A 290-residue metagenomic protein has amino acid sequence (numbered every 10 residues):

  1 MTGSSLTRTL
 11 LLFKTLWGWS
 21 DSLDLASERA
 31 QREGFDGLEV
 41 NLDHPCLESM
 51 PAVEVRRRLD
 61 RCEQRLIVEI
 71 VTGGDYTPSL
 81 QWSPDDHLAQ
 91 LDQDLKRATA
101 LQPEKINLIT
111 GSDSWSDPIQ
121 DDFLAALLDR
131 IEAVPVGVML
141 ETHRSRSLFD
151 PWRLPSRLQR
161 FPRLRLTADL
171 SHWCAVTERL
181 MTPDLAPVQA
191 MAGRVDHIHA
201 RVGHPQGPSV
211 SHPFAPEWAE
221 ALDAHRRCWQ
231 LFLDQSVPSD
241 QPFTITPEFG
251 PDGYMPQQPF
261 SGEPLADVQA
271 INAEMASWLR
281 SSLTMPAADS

Functional and structural regions predicted by a protein language model:
M1-Q93, T99, A273-S290: N-terminal pre-domain/capping segments
T2-S5, D24-Q31, P155, R160-L164 (+1 more regions): Histidine-acidic metal/acid-base catalytic patches
S4-L16, L38-V40, L66-V71, I106-L108 (+4 more regions): Hydrophobic faces of well-ordered beta-strands that scaffold small-molecule active sites in alpha/beta enzyme cores
F13-G18, N41-P45, V71-D75, G111-D113 (+4 more regions): Active-site beta-loop-alpha junctions enriched in small/polar residues
A52-V55, P84-L91, Q120-A126, P151-P155 (+2 more regions): Charged helix-capping and loop-helix junction motifs
V55-G74, L124-P135, F161, R226-Q230: Alpha-helix-loop-beta-strand connector modules within alpha/beta enzyme cores
T72-A89, S114-I119, S209-E220, Y254-P264: Surface-exposed, active-site-proximal loop segments in enzymatic domains
L80-R165: Active-site acidic/histidine proton-transfer and metal-coordination neighborhood in alpha/beta enzyme cores
